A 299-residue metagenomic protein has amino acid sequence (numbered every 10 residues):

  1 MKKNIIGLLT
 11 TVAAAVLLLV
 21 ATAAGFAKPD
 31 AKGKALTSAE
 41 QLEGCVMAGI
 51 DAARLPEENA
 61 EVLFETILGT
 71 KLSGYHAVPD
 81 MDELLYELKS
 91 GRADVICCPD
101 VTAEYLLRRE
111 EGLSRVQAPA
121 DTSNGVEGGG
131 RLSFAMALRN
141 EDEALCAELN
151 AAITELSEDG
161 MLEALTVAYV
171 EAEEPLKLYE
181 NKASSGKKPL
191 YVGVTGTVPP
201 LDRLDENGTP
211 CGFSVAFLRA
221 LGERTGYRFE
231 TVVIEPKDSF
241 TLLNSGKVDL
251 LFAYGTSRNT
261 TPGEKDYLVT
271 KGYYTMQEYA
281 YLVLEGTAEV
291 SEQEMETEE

Functional and structural regions predicted by a protein language model:
K2-G7, K34-V95, P99, G186-P262 (+1 more regions): Extracytoplasmic small-molecule ligand-binding "clamshell" domains of the periplasmic binding protein/Venus flytrap
I6-F26: Sec-dependent N-terminal signal peptides of Gram-positive bacterial secreted proteins and lipoproteins
P29, G33, G49-R54, E127-P175 (+2 more regions): Extended ligand-binding regions for polar small-molecule ligands
G74-A77, R115, E180-K182, T231 (+1 more regions): Conserved beta-strand scaffold positions in the cores of enzyme catalytic domains, especially in NTP/NDP-utilizing
A103: A domain-level signal for the structural core that forms small-molecule/cofactor-binding pockets and catalytic centers
R109-N150, T195-T197, D266, G272-E285: Periplasmic-binding protein-like
L176-P189: Short amphipathic alpha-helices and their capping/turn segments at secondary-structure boundaries
